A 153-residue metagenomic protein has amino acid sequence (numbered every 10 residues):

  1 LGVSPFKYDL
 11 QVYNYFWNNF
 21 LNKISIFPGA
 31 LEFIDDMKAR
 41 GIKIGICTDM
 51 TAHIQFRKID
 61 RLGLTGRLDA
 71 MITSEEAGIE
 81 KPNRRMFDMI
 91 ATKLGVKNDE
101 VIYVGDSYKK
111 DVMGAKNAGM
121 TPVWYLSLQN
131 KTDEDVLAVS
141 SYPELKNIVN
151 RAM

Functional and structural regions predicted by a protein language model:
L1-E32: Metal-dependent phosphoesterase signature
K7, L31, D35-K38, C47-M153: Asp-based, Mg2+/Mn2+-dependent phosphohydrolase catalytic module
I42-I44: Short beta-strand/loop segments at the ligand-binding rim of alpha/beta enzyme cores
